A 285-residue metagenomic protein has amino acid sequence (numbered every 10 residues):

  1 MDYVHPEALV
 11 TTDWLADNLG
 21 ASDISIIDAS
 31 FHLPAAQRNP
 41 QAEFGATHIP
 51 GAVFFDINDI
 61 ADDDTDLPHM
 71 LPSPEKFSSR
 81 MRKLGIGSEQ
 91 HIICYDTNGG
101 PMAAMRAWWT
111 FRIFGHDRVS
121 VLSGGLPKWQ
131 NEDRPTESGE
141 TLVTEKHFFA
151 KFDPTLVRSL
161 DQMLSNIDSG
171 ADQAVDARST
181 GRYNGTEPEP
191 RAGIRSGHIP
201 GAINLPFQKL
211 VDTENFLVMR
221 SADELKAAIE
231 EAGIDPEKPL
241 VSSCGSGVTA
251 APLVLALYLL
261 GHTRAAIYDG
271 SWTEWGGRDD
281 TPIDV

Functional and structural regions predicted by a protein language model:
M1-V285: Cytosolic catalytic domains that perform sulfur/thiol-centered chemistry
